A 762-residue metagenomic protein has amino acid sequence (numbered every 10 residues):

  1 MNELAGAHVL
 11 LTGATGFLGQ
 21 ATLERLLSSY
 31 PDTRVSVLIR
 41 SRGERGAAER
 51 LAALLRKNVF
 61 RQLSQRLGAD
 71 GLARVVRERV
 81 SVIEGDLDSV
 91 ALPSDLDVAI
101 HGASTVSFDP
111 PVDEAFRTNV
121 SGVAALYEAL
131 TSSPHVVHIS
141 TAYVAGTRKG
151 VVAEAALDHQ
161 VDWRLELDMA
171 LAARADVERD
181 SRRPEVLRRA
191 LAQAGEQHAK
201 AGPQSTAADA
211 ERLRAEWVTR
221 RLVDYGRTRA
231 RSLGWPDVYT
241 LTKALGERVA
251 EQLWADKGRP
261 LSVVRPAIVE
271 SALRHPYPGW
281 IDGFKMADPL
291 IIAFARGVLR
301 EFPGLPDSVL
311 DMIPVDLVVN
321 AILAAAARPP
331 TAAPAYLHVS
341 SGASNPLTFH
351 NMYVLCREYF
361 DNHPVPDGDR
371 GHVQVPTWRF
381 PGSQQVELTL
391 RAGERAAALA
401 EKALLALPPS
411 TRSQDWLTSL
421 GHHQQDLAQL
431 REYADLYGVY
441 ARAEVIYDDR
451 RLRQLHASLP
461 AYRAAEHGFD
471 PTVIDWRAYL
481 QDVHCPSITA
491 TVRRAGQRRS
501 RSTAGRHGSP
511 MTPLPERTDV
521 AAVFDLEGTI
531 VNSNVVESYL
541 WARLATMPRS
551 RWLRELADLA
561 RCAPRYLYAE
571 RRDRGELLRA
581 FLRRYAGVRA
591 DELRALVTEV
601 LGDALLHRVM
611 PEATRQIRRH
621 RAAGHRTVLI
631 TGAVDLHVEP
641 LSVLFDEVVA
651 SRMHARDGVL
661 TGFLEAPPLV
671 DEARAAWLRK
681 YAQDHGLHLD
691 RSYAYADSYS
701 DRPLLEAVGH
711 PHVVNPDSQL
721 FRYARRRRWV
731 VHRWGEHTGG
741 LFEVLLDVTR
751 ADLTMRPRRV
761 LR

Functional and structural regions predicted by a protein language model:
M1-V98, G102-T105, V112-D113, S132-H135 (+1 more regions): N-terminal Rossmann/SDR dinucleotide-binding element
E185-V238, T242-G279, D311, T331-Y336: Conserved beta-loop-beta element that borders a ligand/cofactor-binding pocket
L241-L245, G283-A287, L305-A326: Substrate-positioning beta->alpha
R328-L436, A441-E444, R451-S458, Y462-G468 (+2 more regions): Mid/C-terminal beta-alpha module of Rossmann-like enzyme folds, strongest in SDR-family dehydrogenases/epimerases
R493, Q497-L526, A545, V760-R762: Non-catalytic pre-domain segments flanking phosphatase-related domains
S509-P513, A595, G602-R762: C-terminal cap/substrate-recognition subdomain and adjoining C-terminal extension of metal-dependent phosphatase-like
P513-Y568: Active-site neighborhood of HAD-like aspartate-dependent phosphohydrolases
E576-E612: Metal-dependent phosphoesterase signature
